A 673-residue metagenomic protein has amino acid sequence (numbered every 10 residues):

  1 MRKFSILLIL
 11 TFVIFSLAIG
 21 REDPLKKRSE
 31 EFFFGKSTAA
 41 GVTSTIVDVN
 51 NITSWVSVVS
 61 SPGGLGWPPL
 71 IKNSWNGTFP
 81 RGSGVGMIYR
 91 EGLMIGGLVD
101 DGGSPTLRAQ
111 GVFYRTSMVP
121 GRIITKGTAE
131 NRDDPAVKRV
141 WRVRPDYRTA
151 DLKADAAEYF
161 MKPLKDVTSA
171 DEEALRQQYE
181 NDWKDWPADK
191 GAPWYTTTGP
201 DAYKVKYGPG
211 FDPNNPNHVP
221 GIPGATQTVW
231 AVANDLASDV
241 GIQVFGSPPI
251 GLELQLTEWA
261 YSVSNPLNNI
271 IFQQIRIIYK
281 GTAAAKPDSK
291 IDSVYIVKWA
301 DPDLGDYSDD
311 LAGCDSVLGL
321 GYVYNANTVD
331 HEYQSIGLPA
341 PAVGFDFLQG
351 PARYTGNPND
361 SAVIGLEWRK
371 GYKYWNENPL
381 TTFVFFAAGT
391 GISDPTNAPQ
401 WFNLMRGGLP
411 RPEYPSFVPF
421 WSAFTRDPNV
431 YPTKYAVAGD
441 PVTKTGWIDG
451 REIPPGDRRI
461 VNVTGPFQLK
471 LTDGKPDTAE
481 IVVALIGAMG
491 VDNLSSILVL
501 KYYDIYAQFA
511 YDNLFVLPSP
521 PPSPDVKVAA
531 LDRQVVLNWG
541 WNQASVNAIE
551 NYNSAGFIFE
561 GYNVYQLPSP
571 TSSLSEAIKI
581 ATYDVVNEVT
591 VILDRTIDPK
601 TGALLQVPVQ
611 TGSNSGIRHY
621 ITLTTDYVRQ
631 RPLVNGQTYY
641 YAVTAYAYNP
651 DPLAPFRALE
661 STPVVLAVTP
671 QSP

Functional and structural regions predicted by a protein language model:
M1-S5: Positively charged n-region of N-terminal signal peptides that target proteins for export
L7-S16: Bacterial N-terminal signal peptides
I19-P673: Extracellular/surface-associated beta-sandwich interaction domains
